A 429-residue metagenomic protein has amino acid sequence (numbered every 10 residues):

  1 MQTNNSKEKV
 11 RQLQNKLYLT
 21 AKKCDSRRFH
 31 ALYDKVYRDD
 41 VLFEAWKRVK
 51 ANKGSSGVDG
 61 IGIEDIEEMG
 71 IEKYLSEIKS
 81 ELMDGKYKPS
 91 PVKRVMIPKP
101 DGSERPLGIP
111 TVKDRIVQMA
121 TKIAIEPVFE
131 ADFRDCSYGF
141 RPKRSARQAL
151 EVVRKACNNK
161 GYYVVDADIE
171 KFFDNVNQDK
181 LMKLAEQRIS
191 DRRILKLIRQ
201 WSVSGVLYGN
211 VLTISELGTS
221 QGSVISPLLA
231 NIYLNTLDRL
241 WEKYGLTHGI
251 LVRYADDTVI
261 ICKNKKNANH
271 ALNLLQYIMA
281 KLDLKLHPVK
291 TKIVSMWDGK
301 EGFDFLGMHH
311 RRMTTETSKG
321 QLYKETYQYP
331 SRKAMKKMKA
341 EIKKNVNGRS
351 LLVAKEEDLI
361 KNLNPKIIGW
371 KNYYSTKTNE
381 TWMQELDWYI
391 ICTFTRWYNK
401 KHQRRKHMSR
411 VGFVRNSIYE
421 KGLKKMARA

Functional and structural regions predicted by a protein language model:
M1-E67, E72: Non-catalytic, polymerase-adjacent accessory regions of viral genome-replication enzymes
Y37-L42, P91-V92, P100, S202 (+2 more regions): Core structural elements
Y74-E77, E81-M96, P100, D132-W297 (+1 more regions): Conserved polymerase palm-domain catalytic core
K113-A120, M182: Duplex nucleic acid-engaging cores and interfaces of nucleic-acid transaction enzymes
V203, L282, L286-A354: A conserved non-catalytic segment of reverse transcriptases and RNA-directed RNA polymerases corresponding to the late
I214-T219, Y327, K343-D358, G369-W382 (+1 more regions): Short, solvent-exposed helix-loop connector elements
Y254-A255, T291-D298, L359-L363, M383-I391 (+1 more regions): A glycine-rich phosphate-binding loop feature that marks nucleotide/adenosyl-phosphate handling sites
E380-A429: A terminal-accessory region detector
